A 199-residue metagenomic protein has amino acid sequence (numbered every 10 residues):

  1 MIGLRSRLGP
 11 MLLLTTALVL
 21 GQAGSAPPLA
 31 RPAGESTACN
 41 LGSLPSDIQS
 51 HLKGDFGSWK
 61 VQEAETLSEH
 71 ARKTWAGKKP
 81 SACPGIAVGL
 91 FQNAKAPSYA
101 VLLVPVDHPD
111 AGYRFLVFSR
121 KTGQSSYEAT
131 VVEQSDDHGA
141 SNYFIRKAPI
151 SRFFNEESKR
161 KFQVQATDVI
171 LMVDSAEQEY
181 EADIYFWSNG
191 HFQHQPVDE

Functional and structural regions predicted by a protein language model:
M1-S6: N-terminal secretory signal peptides that target proteins for export/translocation
R7-G9, L14-V61, S125-A129, Q134-E199: Acidic, small-residue rich beta-repeat scaffolds with periodic aromatic anchors
V61-N93: Short N-terminal edge-element motif at the start of the domain
A76-K78, P105-D110, D174-S175: Short consensus segments that form the blades of beta-propeller domains, in both extracellular/periplasmic
I86, L90-L103, F162-V173: Acidic/hydrophobic-patterned starts of short beta strands in beta-sheet-rich repeat architectures
L102-V104, R120, I145, W187: Generic beta-strand structural signal
H108-F118, E179-I184: Structural motif
F118-S125: Short edge-strand/loop segments of extracellular domains
